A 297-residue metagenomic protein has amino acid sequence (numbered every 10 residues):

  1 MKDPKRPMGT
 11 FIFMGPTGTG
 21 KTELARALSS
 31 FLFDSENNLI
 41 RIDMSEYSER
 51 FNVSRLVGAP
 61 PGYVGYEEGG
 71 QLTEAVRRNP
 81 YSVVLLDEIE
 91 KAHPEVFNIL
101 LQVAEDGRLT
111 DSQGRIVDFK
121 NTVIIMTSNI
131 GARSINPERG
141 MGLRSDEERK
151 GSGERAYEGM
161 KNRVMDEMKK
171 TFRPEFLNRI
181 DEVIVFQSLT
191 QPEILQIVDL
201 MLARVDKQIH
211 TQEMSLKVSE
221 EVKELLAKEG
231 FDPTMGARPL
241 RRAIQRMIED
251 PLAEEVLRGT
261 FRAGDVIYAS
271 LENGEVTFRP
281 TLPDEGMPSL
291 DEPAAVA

Functional and structural regions predicted by a protein language model:
M1-A297: AAA+ P-loop NTPase nucleotide-binding core of proteostasis motors
